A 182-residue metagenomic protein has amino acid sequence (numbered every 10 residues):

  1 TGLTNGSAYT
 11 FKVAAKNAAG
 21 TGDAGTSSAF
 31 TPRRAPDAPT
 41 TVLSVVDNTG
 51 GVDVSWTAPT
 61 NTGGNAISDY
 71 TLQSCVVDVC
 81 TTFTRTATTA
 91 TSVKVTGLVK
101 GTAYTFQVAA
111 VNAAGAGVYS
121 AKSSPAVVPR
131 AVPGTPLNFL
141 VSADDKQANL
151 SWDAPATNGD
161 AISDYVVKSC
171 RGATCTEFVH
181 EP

Functional and structural regions predicted by a protein language model:
T1, C75, V95-T96, C170: Short acidic/polar micro-motifs centered on Gly/Asp/Asn
T1-G2, F11-K12, A29, V42 (+3 more regions): Intrinsically disordered, low-complexity linker/propeptide segments enriched in Ser/Thr/Gly/Pro and acidic residues
G2-G20, V95-G117: Beta-strand-rich modules
N5, A19-A66, K100, A114-A161: Pro/Thr/Ser/Gly-rich low-complexity, intrinsically disordered linker/stalk tracts
T10, T31-P32, T88-T91, T102 (+1 more regions): Ser/Thr-centric signal marking residues that sit in or immediately flank functional binding/regulatory motifs
D69-L72, D164-V167: Short beta-strand elements bearing conserved aromatic residues within extracellular beta-rich modules
S74-T81, S169-T176: Sequence contexts marking disulfide-bonded cysteines in secreted/extracellular proteins
F83-T89, F178-P182: Short beta-strand segments within Ig-like beta-sandwich modules, predominantly Fibronectin type-III
